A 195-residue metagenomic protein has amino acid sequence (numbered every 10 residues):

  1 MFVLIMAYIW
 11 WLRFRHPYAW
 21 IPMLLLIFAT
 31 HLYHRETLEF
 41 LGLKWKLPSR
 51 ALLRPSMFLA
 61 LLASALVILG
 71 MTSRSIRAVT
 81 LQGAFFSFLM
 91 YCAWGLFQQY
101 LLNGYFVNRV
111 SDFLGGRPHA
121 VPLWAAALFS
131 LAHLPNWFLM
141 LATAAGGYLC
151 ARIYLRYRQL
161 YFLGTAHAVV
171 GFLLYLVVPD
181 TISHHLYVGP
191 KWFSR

Functional and structural regions predicted by a protein language model:
M1, E36-S64, Q82-S87, Y91 (+2 more regions): Interfacial transmembrane-helix boundary/kink motif in multi-pass membrane proteins
M1-R35, A51: Alpha-helical transmembrane segments in multi-pass membrane proteins
A7-R13, V67-A78: Juxtamembrane "helix-exit" motif on the non-cytosolic side of transmembrane helices
R13-P22, A78-Q82, W137-A144: Short, aromatic-rich membrane-interface segments at the entry and exit of alpha-helical transmembrane domains
A29-L38, L69-S73, I153-R156: Structural signal for the C-terminal ends of transmembrane alpha-helices and the immediately following loop
E39-K44, G70-G83, H184-K191: Membrane-interface helix termini and inter-helical loops of multi-pass transporters
R77-L131: Function-critical hydrophobic alpha-helical transmembrane segments in multi-pass membrane proteins
M140-R195: Functionally important transmembrane alpha-helices
